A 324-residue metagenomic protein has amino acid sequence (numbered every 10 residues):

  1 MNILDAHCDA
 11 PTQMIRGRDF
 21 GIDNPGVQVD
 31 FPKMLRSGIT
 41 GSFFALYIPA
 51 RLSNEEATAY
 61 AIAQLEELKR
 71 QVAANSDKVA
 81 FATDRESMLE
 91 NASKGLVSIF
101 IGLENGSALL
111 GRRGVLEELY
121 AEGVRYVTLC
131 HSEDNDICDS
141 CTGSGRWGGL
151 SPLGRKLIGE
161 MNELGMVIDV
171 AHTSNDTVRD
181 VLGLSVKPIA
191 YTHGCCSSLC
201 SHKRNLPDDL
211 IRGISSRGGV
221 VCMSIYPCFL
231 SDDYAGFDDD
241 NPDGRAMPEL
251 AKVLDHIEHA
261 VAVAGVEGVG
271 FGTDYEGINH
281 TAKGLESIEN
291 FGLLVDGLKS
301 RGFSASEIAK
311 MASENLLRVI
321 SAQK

Functional and structural regions predicted by a protein language model:
N2-D5, G41, A80, S98-G102 (+5 more regions): Structural preference for beta-strand elements that scaffold enzyme active sites
H7, M34, D84, G123 (+5 more regions): Conserved, mostly hydrophobic/aromatic
R18-R36, L293-V295: Short catalytic helix/loop segments, enriched in acidic residues and glycine and frequently bearing histidine
Q28, L35-G114, L129-E163, D176-D180: A metal-dependent hydrolase metal-coordination microenvironment
N54-A61, S140-G159, E163-V167, C195-P207 (+3 more regions): Glycine-rich tight-turn/loop motif centered on a GG-T
G111-A121, R125, G143-A190, K203-G218 (+1 more regions): Histidine/acidic residue-rich metal-binding segments in metalloenzymes
S224-I225, V263-I288: Short acidic/histidine-rich active-site segments
E286-K324: Mid-to-C-terminal alpha-helical segments outside catalytic/metal-binding sites
